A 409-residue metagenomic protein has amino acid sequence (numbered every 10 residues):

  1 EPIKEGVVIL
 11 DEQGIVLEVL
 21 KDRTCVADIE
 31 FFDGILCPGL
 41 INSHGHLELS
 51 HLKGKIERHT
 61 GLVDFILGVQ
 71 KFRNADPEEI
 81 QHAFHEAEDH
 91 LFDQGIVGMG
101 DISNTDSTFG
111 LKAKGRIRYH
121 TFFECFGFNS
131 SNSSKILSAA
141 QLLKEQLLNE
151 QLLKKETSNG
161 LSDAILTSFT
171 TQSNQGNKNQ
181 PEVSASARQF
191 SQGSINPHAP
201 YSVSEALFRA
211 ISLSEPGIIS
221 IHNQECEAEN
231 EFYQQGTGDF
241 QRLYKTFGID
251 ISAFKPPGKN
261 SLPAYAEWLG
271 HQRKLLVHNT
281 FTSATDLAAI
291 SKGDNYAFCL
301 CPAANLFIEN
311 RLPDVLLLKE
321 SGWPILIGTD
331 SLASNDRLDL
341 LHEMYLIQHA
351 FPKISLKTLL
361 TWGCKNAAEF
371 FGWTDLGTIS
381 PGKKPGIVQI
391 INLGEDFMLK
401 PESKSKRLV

Functional and structural regions predicted by a protein language model:
P2-C37, D163: Histidine-rich, glycine-flanked metal-binding segment
I9, I35, K53-R116, I136-Q146 (+1 more regions): Alpha-helical scaffold segments that flank or form the walls of functional sites
P38-S50, I218-E227: Histidine-centered catalytic micro-motifs
S43, M99-G100, Y119-F123, G193-P197 (+4 more regions): Hydrophobic faces of well-ordered beta-strands that scaffold small-molecule active sites in alpha/beta enzyme cores
H51-H82, H120-F123, E227-Q272: Active-site gating loops and adjacent loop-to-helix segments of metal-dependent hydrolytic enzymes
L137, Q141, E145-S191: Intrinsically disordered, low-complexity terminal tails and inter-domain linkers enriched for S/T/G/P/D/E
N196-A210, H278-T280, L306-E309: Active-site glycine- and acidic-residue-rich loops that bind and position anionic ligands or nucleotide-like cofactors
E267-W268, P302, R311-N392: His/Asp/Glu-enriched, well-ordered alpha-helical/loop segment that forms or immediately abuts the divalent-metal
